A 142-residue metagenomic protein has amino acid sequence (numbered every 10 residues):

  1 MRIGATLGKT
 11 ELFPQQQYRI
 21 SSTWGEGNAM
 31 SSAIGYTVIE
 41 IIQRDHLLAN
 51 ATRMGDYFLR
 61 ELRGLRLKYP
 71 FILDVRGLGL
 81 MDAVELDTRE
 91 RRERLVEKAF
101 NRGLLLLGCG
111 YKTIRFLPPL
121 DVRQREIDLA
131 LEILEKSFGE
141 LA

Functional and structural regions predicted by a protein language model:
M1-A142: Conserved N-terminal phosphate-binding loop of PLP-dependent enzymes in the Aspartate aminotransferase
